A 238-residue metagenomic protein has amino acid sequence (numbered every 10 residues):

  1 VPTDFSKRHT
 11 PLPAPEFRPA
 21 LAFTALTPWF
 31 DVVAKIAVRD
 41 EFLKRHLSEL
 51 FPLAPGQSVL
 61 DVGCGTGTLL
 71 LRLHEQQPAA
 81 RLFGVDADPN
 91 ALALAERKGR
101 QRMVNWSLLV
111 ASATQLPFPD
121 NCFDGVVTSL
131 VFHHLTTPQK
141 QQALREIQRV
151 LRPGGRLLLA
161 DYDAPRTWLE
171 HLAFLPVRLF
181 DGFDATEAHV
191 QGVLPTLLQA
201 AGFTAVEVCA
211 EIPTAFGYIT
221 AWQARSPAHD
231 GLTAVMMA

Functional and structural regions predicted by a protein language model:
P2-L53, T68-R72: Conserved class I S-adenosyl-L-methionine
T10, A14-F17, A37, L158-A201 (+1 more regions): C-terminal alpha-helical "lid/dimerization" subdomain adjacent to the S-adenosyl-L-methionine
G56-G65: Conserved class I S-adenosyl-L-methionine
D88-N90: Conserved SAM/SAH-binding beta-strand->alpha-helix loop
A95-E96: Conserved SAM-binding loop
R102-Q115: Conserved SAM-binding strand-loop segment of SAM-dependent methyltransferases
T114-G125: A short acidic, Gly/Pro-enriched loop at the edge of an enzyme's catalytic core that lines a small-molecule cofactor
Q141-P153: A short glycine-rich, Lys/Arg-flanked "PGG" loop and its adjoining helix->strand segment in the class I
